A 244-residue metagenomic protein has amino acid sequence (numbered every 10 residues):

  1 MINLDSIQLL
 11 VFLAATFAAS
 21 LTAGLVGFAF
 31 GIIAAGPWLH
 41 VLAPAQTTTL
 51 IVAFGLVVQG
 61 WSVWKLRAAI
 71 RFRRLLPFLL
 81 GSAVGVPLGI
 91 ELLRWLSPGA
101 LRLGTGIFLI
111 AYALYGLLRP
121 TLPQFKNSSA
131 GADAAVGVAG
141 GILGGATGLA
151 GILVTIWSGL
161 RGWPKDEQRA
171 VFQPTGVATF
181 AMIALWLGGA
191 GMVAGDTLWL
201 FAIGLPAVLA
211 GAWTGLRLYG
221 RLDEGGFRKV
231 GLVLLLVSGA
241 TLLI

Functional and structural regions predicted by a protein language model:
M1-L4, I90-A100, Q124-K126, L187-W199: Membrane-interface helix termini and inter-helical loops of multi-pass transporters
L9, V52, G106-L109, A113 (+3 more regions): Residues within membrane-spanning alpha-helices of integral membrane proteins, especially the hydrophobic core/packing
L9-L76, V136-G137, G141, G151-L209: Small-residue-rich hydrophobic segments that form or flank transmembrane alpha-helices in multi-pass membrane proteins
L21, L25, P37, V41 (+8 more regions): Membrane-interface helix caps of multi-pass small-molecule transporters
T47, L88-R94, R102, I142-L149 (+2 more regions): Hydrophobic alpha-helical transmembrane segments in multi-pass integral membrane proteins
Q59-A69, G104-S129, L216-R217, R221 (+1 more regions): Transmembrane helix exit motif
I70-L117: Glycine/small-residue-rich loop that forms an oxyanion/phosphate-binding "nest" at active or ligand-binding sites
P77, A212-L235: Interfacial loop-to-transmembrane junctions
